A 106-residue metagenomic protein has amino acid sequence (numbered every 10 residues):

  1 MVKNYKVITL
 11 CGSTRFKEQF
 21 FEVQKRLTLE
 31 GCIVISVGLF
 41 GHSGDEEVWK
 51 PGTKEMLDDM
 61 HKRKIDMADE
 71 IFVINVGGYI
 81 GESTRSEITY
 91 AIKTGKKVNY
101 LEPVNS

Functional and structural regions predicted by a protein language model:
M1-S106: Conserved catalytic or regulatory cores that recognize and/or transform ribose-phosphate-containing ligands
